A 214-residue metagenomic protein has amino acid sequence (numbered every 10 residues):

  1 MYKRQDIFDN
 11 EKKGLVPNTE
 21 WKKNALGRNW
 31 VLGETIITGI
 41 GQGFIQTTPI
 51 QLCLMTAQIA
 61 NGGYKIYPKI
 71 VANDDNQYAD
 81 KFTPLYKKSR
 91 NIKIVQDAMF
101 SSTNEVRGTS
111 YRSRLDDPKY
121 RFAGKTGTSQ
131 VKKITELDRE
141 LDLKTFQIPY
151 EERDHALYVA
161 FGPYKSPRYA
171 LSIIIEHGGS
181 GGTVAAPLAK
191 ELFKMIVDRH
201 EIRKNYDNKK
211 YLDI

Functional and structural regions predicted by a protein language model:
K3-S172, D213-I214: Beta-lactam-recognizing serine transpeptidase/beta-lactamase-like catalytic domain environment
T48-L54, V184-E191: Short amphipathic alpha-helical face segments that pack within enzyme cores and frequently flank/anchor catalytic
Y64-K65, T183-A186, M195-H200: Glycine-rich loops and low-complexity Gly/Arg-rich segments that provide flexible linkers or classic glycine-based
N76-K81, K190-I214: Short, gly/Ser/Thr-rich active-site loops of penicillin-recognizing serine hydrolases
G179-S180: Short beta-strands and strand-coil junctions in structured, solvent-facing domains, enriched
